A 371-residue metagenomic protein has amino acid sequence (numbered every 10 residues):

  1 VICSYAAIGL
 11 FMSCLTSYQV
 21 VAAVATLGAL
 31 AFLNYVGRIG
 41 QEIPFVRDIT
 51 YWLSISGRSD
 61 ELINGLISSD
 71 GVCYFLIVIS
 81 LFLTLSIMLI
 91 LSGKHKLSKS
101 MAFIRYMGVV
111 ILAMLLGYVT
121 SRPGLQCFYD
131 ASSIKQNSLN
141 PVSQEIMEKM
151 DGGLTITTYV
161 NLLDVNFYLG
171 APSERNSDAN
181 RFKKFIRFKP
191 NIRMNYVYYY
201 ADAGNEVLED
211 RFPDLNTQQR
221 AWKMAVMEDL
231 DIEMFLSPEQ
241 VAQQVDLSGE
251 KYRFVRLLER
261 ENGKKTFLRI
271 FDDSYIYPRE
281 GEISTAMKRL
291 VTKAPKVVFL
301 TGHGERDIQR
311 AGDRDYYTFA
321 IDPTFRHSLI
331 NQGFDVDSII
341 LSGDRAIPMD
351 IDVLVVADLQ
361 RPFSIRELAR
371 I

Functional and structural regions predicted by a protein language model:
V1-I2, R105: Alpha-helical transmembrane segments of multi-pass membrane transport proteins
I2-A31, L97: A structural motif at transmembrane helix-loop-helix junctions in multipass membrane proteins
I2-Y5, F75-L83: Hydrophobic alpha-helical transmembrane segments
A7, L27, A31, T84-L85 (+1 more regions): Transmembrane alpha-helix boundary/anchor motif
Q19-I63: Transmembrane helix segments
A23, C73-L76: Hydrophobic positions within alpha-helical membrane elements
R38, E42, S56-S69, Y74 (+4 more regions): Short, surface-exposed patches at the edges or C-terminal ends of soluble domains, predominantly
